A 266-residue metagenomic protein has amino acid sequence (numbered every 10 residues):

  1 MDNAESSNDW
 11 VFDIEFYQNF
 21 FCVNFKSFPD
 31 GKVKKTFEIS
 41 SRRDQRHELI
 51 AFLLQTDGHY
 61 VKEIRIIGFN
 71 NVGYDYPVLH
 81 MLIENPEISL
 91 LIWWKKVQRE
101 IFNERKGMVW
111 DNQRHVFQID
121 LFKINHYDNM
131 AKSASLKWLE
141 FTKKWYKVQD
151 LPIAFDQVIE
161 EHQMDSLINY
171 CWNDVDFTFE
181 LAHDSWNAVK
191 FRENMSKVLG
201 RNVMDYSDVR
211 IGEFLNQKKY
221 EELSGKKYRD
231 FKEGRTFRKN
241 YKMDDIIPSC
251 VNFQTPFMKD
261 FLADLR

Functional and structural regions predicted by a protein language model:
D2-A4, T142-D150, Q157-R266: Conserved "right-hand" nucleotidyltransferase catalytic core of DNA-directed polymerases
D2-F28: Gly/Thr-rich phosphate-binding beta-strand-loop-beta motif of the actin/hexokinase/Hsp70
S6-N8, G68, Q113, L167: A generic hydrophobic-helix recognition signal that picks specific residues within alpha-helical hydrophobic
D9, Y74, N173: Short, well-structured alpha-helical interface segments that form or flank functional binding sites
D13, D120, D174: Acidic active-site catalytic centers that drive phospho-/nucleotidyl reactions and related ester hydrolyses
N24-F25, M81, H183: Short coil/turn segments at secondary-structure boundaries
K32-W138: Conserved DEDDh/DEDDy metal-dependent 3′-5′ exonuclease domain
N71, D120-Y127, P152-Q157, E193-K197: Acidic carboxylate-rich catalytic motifs and surrounding loops in phosphoryl-/glycosyl-chemistry enzymes
